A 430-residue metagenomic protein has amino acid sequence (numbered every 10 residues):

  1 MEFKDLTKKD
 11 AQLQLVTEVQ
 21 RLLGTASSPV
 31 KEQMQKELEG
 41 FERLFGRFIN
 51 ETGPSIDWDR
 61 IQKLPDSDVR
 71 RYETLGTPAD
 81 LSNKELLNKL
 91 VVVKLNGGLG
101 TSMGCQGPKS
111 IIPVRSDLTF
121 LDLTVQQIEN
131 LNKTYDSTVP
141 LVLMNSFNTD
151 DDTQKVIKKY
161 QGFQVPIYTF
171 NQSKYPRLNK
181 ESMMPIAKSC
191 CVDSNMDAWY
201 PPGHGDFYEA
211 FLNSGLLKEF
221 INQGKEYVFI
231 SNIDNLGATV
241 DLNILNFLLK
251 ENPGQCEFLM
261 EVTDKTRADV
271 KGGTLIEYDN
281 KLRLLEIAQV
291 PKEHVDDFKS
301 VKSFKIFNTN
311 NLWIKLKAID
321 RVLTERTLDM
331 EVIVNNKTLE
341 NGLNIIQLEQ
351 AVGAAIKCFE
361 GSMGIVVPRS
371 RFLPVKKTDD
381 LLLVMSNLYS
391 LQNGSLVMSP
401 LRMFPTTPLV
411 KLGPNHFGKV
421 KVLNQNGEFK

Functional and structural regions predicted by a protein language model:
M1-N88, N246-K430: Left-handed beta-helix
E2-Y168, P176, P185-E209, L217-K218 (+2 more regions): N-terminal glycine-rich phosphate-binding loop and ensuing alpha1 helix
V91, P108, K225-Y227, N308 (+1 more regions): A generic hydrophobic-helix recognition signal that picks specific residues within alpha-helical hydrophobic
V93, I112, V142, Y168-F170 (+5 more regions): Hydrophobic/aromatic beta-strand patches that form the interior of the parallel beta-sheet core in alpha/beta enzyme
N96-G97, I233, L316, T378: Residues immediately flanking
G104, P108, S116-T119, D241 (+3 more regions): Short capping/connector residues at structural and topological boundaries
P140-T149, I233-L236, R369-L373, K377: Conserved short loop/turn motifs at secondary-structure junctions
D151-L316, D320-T327: Conserved core of the sugar-phosphate nucleotidyltransferase
